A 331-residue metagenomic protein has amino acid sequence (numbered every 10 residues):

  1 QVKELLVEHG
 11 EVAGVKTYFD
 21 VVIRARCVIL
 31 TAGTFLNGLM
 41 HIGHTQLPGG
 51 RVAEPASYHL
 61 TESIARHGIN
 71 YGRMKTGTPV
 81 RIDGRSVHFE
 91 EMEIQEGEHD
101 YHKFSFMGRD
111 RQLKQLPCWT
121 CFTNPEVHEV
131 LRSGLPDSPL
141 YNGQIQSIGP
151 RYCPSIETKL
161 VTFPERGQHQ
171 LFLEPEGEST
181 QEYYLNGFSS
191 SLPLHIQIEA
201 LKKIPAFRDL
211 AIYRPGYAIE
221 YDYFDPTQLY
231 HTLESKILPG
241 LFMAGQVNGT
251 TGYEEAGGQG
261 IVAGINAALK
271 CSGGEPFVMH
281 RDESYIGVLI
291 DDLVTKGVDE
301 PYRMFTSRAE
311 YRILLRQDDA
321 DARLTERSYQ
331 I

Functional and structural regions predicted by a protein language model:
Q1-K3, G77-V87, S147-P154, P215-F224 (+2 more regions): A glycine-rich phosphate-binding loop feature that marks nucleotide/adenosyl-phosphate handling sites
Q1-N37, I82-E93, P164, E220: Feature captures the FAD/FMN-dependent oxidoreductase FAD-binding
V7-V12, M40-I42, T76, I82-E90 (+4 more regions): Short acidic, glycine/serine/threonine-rich loops at helix termini
L30-I82, I204-P205, D209, V262-K270: Glycine-rich loop(s) and the adjacent beta-strand/alpha-helix scaffold that form part
E62-I198, T295-I331: An anion/pyrophosphate-binding glycine-rich loop and adjacent beta-alpha core in soluble alpha-beta enzymes
Y184-T250, V278-D291: A glycine-rich dinucleotide-binding beta-alpha-beta segment and adjacent secondary-structure elements that constitute
Q246-E254, E310-R312: Glycine-rich phosphate/pyrophosphate-binding beta-alpha loops
A256-M279: Internal hydrophobic alpha-helix adjacent to the cofactor/substrate pocket in enzyme cavities
